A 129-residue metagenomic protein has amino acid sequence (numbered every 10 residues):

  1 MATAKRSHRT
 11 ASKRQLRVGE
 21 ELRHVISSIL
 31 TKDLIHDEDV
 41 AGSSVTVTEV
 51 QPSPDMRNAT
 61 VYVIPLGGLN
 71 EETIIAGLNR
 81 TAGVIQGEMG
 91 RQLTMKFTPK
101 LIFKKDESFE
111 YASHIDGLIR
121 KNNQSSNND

Functional and structural regions predicted by a protein language model:
M1-N58, I64-D129: Charge-rich, low-complexity N-terminal segments
